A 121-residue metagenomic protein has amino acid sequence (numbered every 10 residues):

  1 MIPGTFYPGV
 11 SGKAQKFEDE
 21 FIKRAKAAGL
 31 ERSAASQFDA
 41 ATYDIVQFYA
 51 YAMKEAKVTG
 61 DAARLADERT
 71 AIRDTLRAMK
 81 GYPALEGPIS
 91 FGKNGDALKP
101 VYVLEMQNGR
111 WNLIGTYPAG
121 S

Functional and structural regions predicted by a protein language model:
M1-S121: Extracytosolic ligand-binding ectodomains
